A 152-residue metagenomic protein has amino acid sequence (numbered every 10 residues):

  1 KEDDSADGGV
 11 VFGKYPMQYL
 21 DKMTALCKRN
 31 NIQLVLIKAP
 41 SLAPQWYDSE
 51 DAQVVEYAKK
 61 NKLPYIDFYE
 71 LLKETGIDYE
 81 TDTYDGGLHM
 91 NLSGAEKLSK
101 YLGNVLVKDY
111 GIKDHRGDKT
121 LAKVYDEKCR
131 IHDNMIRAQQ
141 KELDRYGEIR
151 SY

Functional and structural regions predicted by a protein language model:
K1-E74: Conserved, well-ordered alpha-helix/loop/beta-strand core segments that scaffold catalytic motifs
K1-N31, G117-Y152: Secreted/periplasmic serine-hydrolase-like ester/acetyl group-modifying domain
D48-Y125, D133-Y152: C-terminal regions of proteins
